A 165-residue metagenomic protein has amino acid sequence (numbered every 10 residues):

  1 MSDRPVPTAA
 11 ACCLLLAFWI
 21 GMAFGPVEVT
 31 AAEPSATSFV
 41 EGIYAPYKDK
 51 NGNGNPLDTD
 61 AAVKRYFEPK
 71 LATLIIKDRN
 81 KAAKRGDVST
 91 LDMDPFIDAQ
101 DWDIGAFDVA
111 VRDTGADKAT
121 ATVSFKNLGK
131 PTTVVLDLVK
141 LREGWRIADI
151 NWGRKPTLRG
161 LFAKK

Functional and structural regions predicted by a protein language model:
S2-L16: Bacterial N-terminal signal peptides that target proteins for export
L16-E28: C-terminal segment of classical bacterial N-terminal signal peptides
V27-D58: Short, low-complexity N-terminal intrinsically disordered segments enriched in polar/charged residues
G42, P46-N53, R65-L74, D78 (+2 more regions): Structured segments of extracytoplasmic/periplasmic soluble domains in secreted or envelope-associated proteins
T59-R65: Short linear, low-complexity motifs centered on an aromatic residue
F67-K130: Surface-exposed, charged secondary-structure patches
T114-K118, T122, K126-V135, L141-R142 (+1 more regions): Low-complexity, intrinsically disordered terminal/linker segments enriched in charged and Gly/Pro repeats
